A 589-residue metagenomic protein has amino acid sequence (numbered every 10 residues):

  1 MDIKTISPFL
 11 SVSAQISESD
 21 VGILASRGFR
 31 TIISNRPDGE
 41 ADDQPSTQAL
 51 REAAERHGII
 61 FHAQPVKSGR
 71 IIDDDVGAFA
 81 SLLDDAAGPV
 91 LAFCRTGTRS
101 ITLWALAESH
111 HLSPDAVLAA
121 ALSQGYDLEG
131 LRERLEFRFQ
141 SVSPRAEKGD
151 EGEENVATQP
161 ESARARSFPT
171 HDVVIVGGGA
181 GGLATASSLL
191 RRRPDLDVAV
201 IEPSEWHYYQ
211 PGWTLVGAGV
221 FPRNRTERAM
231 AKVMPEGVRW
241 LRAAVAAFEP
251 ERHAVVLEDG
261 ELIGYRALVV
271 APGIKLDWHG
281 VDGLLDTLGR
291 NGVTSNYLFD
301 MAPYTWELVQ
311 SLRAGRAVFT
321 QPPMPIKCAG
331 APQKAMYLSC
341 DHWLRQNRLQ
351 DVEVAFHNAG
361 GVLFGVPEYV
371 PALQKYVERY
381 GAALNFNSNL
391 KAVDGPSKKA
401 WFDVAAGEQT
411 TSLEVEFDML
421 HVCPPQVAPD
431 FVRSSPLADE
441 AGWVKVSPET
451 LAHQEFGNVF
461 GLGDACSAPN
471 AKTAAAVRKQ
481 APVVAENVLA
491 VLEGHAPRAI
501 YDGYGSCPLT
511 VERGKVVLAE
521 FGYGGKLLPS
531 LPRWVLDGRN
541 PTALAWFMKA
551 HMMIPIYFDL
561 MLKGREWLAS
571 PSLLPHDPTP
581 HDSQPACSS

Functional and structural regions predicted by a protein language model:
S11-D84: Cysteine-based protein phosphatase catalytic domain of the PTP/DSP
G77-H111: Catalytic cysteine-centered active loop of the rhodanese-like fold, especially the PTP/DSP P-loop
V156, P160-T170, R239-N347, T410 (+1 more regions): FAD-binding core/adjacent interface of flavoenzyme oxidoreductases
T158, D277-G280, L285-R313, E414-K479: FAD-site-proximal beta/loop scaffold in flavoenzymes
R164-R239, P323-P367, Q584-S588: Beta1-alpha1 glycine-rich phosphate/pyrophosphate-binding loop at the start of Rossmann-like nucleotide-binding domains
D195, V238-F248, R252-V255, I263 (+2 more regions): A Rossmann-like FAD-binding core segment of flavoenzymes
L462-V511: A conserved FAD-binding loop/helix module that cradles the flavin
L518-S589: C-terminal auxiliary extensions adjacent to catalytic cores
